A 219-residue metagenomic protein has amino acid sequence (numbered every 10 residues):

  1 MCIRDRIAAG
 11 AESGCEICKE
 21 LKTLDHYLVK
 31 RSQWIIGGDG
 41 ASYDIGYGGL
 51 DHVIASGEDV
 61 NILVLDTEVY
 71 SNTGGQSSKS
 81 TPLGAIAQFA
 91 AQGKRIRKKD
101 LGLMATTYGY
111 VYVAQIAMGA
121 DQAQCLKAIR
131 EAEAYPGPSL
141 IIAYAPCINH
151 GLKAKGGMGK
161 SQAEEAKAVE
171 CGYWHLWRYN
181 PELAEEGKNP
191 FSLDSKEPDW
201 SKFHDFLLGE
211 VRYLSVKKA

Functional and structural regions predicted by a protein language model:
M1-I3: Short, small-residue-biased leader/transition segments that mark boundaries at the very start of proteins
G10-Q76, Y112-V113, G119-P136: Thiamine diphosphate
Y27-V29, T81-A134, G209-V216: Conserved thiamine diphosphate
Y43-Y47, H52, S71-N72, A85 (+5 more regions): Generic structural "secondary-structure junction" signal
G49-V53, Q76-I86, A154-E164: Short secondary-structure boundary/capping segments
C125-K218: Glycine/aspartate-rich loop-and-adjacent alpha/beta segment that forms the canonical ThDP
